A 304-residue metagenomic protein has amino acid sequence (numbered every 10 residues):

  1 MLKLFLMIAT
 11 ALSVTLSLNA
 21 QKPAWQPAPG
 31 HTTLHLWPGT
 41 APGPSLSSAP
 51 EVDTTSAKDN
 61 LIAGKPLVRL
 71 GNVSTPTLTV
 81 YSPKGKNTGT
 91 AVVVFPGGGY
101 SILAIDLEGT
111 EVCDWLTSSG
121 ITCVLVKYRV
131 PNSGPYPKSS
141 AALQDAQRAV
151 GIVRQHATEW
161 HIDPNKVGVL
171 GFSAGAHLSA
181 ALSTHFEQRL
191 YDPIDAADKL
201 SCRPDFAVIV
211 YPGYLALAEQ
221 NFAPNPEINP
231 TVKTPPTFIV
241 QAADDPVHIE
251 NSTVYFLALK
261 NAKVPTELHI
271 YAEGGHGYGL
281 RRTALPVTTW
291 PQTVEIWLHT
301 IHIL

Functional and structural regions predicted by a protein language model:
M1-P23: Bacterial Sec-dependent N-terminal signal peptides
K22-K86: N-terminal cap/lid segment of alpha/beta-hydrolase-fold proteins
T88-G97: Short beta-strand element of the alpha/beta-hydrolase
A104-I105, V112, V126-H161, R282-T289: Catalytic nucleophile-loop/oxyanion-hole region of alpha/beta-hydrolase and closely related hydrolase-like folds
Q144-V232: Primarily recognizes the serine-hydrolase "nucleophile elbow" in alpha/beta-hydrolase and SGNH/GDSL folds
I239-Q241: Short beta-strand/loop motif that positions the catalytic acidic residue of the alpha/beta-hydrolase fold
P246-S252: Conserved alpha/beta-hydrolase "acid-adjacent" motif
T253-F256, K260-L304: C-terminal catalytic histidine-bearing segment of alpha/beta-hydrolase fold enzymes
